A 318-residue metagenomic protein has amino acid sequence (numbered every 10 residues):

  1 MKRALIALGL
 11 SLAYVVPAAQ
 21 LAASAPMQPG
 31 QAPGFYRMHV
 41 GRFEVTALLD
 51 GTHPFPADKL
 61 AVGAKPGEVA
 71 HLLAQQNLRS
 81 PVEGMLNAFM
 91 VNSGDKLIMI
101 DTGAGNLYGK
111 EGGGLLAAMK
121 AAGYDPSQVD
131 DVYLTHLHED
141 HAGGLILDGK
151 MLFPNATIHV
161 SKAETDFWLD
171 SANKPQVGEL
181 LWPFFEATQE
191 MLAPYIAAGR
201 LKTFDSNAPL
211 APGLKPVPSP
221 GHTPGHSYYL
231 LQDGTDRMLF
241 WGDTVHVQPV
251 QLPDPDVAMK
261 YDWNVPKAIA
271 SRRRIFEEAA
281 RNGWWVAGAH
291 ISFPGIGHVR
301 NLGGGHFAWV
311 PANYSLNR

Functional and structural regions predicted by a protein language model:
M1-A4: Positively charged n-region of N-terminal signal peptides that target proteins for export
A7-A18: Bacterial N-terminal signal peptides
A25, G113, K120-Y124, Q128 (+3 more regions): Metallo-beta-lactamase
Q31-A122, Y228-V245: Conserved beta-strand hairpin/beta-sheet module of binuclear metal-dependent hydrolase folds, prominently
D50-G51, T102-G105, L137, A163-E164 (+3 more regions): Active-site metal-binding loops of divalent metal-dependent hydrolases
V82-A88, G94-D95, K110-H159: Active-site metal-binding motif and surrounding structural segment of the metallo-beta-lactamase
V132-A142, S219-H226, A287-P294: Histidine-centered catalytic micro-motifs
L230, G234-R318: Cap/insert and terminal regions of metallo-dependent hydrolase folds
